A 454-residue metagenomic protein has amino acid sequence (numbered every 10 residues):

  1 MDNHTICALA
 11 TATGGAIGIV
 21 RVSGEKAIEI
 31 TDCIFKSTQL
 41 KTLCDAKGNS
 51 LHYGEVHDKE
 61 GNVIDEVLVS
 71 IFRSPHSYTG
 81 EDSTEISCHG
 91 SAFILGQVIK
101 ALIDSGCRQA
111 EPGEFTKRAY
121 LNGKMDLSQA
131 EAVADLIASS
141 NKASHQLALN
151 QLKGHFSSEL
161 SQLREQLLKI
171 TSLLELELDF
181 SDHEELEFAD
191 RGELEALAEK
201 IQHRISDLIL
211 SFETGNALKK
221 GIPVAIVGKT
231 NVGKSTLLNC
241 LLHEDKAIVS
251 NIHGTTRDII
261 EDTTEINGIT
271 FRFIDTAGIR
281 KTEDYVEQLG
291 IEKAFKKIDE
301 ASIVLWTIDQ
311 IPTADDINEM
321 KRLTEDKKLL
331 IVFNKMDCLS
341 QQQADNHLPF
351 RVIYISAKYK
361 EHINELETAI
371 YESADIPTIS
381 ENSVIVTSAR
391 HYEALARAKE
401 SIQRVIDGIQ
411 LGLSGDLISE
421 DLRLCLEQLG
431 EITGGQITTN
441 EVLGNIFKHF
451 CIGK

Functional and structural regions predicted by a protein language model:
M1-Q146, N150, G154, L330: A glycine-rich (often HGG/GG-containing) alpha/beta subdomain
D2-L9, E55, K142-E265, T282 (+2 more regions): C-terminal-of-GTPase-core extension/linker across diverse P-loop GTPases
S23, G90, L241, T276 (+1 more regions): Glycine-rich, N-terminal phosphate-binding loop of Rossmann-like dinucleotide-binding domains
L51-R73, G254-T282, E300-I303: Switch I (G2) and immediately adjacent beta-strands of P-loop GTPase domains
G123, N231, D275: Conserved G/P- and acidic residue-centered "switch" motifs that form tight phosphate/ATP-binding loops in soluble
A247-V249, G278-Q288, D309: Flexible beta-alpha connector loops of hexameric P-loop NTPases
F273, T307, V332: Generic enzyme active-site microenvironment
E287-Q310: Inter-motif core of Ras-like GTPase G domains
